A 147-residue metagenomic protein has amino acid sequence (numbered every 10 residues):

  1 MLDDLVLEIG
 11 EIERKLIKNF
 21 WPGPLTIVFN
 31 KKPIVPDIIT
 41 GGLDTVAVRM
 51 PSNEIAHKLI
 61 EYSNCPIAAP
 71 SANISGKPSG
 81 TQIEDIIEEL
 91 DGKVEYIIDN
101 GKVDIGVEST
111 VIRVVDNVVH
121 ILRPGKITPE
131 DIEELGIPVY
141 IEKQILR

Functional and structural regions predicted by a protein language model:
M1-R147: Active-site-adjacent structural elements in enzyme catalytic cores
